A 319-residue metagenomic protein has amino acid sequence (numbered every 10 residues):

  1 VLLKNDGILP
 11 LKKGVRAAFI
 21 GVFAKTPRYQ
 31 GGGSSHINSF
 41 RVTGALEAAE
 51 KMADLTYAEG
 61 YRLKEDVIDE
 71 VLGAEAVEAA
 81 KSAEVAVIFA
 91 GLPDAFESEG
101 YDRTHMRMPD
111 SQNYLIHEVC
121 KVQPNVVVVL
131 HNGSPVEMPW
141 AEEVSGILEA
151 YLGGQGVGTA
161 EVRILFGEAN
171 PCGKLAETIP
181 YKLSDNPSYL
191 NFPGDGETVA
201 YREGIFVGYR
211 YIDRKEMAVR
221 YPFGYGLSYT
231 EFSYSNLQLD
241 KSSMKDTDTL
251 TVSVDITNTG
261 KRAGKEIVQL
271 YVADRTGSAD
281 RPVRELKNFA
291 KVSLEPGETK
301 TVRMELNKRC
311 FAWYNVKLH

Functional and structural regions predicted by a protein language model:
V1-H319: C-terminal non-catalytic regions of proteins with extracellular/luminal or membrane-system context
